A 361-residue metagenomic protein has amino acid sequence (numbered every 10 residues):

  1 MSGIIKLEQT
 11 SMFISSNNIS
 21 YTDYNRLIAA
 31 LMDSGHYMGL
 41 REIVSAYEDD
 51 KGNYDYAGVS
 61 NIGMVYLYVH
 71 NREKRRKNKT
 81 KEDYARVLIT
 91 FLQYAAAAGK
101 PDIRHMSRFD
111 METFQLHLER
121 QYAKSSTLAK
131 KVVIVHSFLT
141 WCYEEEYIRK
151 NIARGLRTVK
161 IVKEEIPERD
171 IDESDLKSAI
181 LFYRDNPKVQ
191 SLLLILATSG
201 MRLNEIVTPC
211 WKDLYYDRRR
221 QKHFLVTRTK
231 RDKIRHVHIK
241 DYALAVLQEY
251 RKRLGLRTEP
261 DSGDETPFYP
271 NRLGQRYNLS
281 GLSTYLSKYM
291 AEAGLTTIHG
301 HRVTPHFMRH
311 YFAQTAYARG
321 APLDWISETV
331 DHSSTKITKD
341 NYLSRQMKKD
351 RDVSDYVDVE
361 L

Functional and structural regions predicted by a protein language model:
G63-I166: N-terminal core-binding DNA-recognition domain of tyrosine recombinases/integrases
I148, I161-S178, R231-Y242, T258-D264: DNA breakage-rejoining catalytic core of tyrosine-based enzymes
V162-E164, S174-L203: Basic, Lys/Arg- and aromatic-enriched nucleic-acid-binding interface segment
T208-V246: Conserved tyrosine-mediated DNA breakage-rejoining catalytic core shared by Y-recombinases
Y215-Y216, A321-N341: Short, polar N-cap/turn motifs at the start of nucleic acid-interacting alpha helices
K240-H299: Active-site/catalytic core of tyrosine-dependent DNA strand-transfer enzymes
T284-E328: Short, basic (Lys/Arg/His-rich) helix/loop patches that form interaction surfaces in the mid-to-C-terminal regions
D340, S344-L361: DNA/chromatin major-groove-contacting recognition/catalytic segments
